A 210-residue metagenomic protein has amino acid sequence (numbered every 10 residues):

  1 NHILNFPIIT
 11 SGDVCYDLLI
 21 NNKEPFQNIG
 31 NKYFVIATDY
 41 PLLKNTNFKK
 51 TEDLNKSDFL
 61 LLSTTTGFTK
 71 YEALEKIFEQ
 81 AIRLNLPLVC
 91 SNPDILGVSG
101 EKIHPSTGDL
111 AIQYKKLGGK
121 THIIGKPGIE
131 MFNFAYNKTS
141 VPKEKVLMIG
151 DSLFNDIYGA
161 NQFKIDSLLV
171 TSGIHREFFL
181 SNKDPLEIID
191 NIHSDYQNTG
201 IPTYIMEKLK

Functional and structural regions predicted by a protein language model:
N1-K210: Asp-based, Mg2+/Mn2+-dependent phosphohydrolase catalytic module
